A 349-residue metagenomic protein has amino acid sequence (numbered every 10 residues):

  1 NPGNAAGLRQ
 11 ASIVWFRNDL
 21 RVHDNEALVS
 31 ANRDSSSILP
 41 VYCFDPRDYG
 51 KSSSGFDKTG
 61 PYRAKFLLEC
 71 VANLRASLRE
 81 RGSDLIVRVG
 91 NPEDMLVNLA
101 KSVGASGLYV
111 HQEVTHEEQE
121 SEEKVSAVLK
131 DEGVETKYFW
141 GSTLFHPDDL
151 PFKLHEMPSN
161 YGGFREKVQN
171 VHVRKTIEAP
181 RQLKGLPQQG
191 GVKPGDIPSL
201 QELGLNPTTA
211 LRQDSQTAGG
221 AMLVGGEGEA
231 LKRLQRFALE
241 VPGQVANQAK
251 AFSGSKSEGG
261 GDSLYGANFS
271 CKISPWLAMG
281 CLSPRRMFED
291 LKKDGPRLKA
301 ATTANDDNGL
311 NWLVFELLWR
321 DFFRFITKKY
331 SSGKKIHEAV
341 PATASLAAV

Functional and structural regions predicted by a protein language model:
N1-Q188: Trp/Phe/Arg-rich N-terminal binding region typifying the photolyase-homology
L8, E156-A347: Glycine/tryptophan-enriched, flexible segments
